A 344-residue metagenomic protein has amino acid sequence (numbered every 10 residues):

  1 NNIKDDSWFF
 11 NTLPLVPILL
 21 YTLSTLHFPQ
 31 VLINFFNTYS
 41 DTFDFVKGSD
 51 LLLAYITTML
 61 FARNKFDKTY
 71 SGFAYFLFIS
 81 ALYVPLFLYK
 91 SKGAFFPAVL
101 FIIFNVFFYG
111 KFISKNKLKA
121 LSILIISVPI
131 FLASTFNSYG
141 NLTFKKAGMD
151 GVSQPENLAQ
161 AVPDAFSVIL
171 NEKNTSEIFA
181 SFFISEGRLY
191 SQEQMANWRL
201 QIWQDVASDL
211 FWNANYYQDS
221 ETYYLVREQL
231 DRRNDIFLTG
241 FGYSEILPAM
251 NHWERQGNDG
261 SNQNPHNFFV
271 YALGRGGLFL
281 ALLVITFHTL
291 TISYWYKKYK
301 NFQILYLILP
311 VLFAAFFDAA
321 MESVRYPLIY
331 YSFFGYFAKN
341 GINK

Functional and structural regions predicted by a protein language model:
K4-L32, D44-F112, S134-N137, L290: Alpha-helical transmembrane segments of multi-pass inner-membrane proteins
L23, L88, Y109-S191, M195 (+3 more regions): A membrane-periplasm/extracellular boundary helix in multi-pass inner-membrane enzymes that assemble envelope glycans
T38-I56, S244, P265-F268, L273-F279 (+1 more regions): Membrane-interface micro-motifs in multi-pass membrane enzymes
F76-L77, F95-F96, L121, I304-L309: Hydrophobic alpha-helical transmembrane segments
V84-S91, L273-G276, F316-F317: Transmembrane helix irregularities
G110-F112, N116-K117, W253-Q256, R275-L312: Hydrophobic transmembrane alpha-helices and their immediate junctions
Y190-G276: Long extracytoplasmic/lumenal interhelical loops at the membrane interface of multi-pass membrane proteins
I304-F316, A320-K344: Transmembrane alpha-helices of multi-pass inner-membrane enzymes
